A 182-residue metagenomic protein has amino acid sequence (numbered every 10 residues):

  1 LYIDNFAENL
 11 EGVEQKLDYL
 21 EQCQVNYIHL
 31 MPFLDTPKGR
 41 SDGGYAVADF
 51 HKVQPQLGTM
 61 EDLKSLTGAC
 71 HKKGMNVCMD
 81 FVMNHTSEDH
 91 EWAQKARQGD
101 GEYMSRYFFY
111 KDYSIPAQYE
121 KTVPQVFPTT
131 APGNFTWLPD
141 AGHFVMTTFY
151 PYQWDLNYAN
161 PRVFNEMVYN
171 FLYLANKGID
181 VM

Functional and structural regions predicted by a protein language model:
L1-V168, L172, N176: Acidic/aromatic-lined carbohydrate-recognition and catalytic surfaces of CAZymes acting on diverse glycans
D180: Receiver (REC) domain switch/active-site residues of two-component response regulators
